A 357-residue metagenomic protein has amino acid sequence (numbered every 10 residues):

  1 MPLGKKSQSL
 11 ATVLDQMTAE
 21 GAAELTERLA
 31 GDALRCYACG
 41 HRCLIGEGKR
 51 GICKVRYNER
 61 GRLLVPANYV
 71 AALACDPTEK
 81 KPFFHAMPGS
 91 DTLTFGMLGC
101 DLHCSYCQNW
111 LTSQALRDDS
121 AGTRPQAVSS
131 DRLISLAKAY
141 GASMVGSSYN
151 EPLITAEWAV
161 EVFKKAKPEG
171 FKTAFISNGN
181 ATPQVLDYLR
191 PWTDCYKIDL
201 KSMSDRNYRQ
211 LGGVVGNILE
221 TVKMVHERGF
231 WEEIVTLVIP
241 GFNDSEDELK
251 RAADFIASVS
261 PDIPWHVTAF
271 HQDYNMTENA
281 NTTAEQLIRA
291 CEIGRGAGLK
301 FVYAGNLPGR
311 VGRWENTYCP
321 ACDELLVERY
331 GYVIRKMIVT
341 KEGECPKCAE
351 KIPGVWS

Functional and structural regions predicted by a protein language model:
M1-E47, F242, E246-S357: Auxiliary Fe-S-binding modules of radical SAM enzymes
L10-D91: N-terminal juxtadomain amphipathic helix that follows a signal peptide/anchor or precedes a small N-terminal auxiliary
Y37, L98, L102-S105, K164 (+2 more regions): Core alpha-helical elements of the protein kinase catalytic domain, predominantly the helix directly N-terminal
A38, I52-V55, G99-L102, Y106 (+2 more regions): Short, cysteine/histidine-rich loop/knuckle motifs that typically chelate Zn2+
R42-P66, N109-D119, L326-Y332, I352-S357: Iron-sulfur (Fe-S) cluster-binding segments and ferredoxin-like electron-carrier domains, especially [2Fe-2S]
G61-V160: Extended interfacial segments that mediate partner engagement and assembly in macromolecular machines
F84-H85, D187, K336: Short secondary-structure boundary/capping segments
A127-E285, A290-I293: Conserved AdoMet/S-adenosylmethionine-binding subsite of the radical SAM
